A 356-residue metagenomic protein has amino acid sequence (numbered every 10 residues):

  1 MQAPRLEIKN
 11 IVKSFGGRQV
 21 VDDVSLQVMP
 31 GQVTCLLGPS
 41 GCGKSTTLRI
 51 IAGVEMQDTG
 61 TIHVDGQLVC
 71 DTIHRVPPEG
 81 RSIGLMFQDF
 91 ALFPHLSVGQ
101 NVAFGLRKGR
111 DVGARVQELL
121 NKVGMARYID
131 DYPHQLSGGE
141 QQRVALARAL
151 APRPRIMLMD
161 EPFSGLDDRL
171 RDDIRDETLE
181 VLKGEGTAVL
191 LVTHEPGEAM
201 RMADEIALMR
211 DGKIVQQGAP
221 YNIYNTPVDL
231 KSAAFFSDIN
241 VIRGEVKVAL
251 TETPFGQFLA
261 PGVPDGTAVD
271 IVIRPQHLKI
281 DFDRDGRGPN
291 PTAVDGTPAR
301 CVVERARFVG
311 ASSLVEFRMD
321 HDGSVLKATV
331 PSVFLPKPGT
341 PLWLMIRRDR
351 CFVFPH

Functional and structural regions predicted by a protein language model:
L37-P39: The feature captures the beta-strand-to-loop junction immediately N-terminal to the Walker
S45-L48, V144: ABC ATPase nucleotide-binding domain helices that frame the ATP-binding cleft
A52: Helix-to-loop junction immediately C-terminal to a conserved catalytic motif
D58-T61, D211: Conserved coupling/switch loops of ABC nucleotide-binding domains, chiefly the family-specific signature
G60-D71: Conserved ABC transporter NBD signature motif
S82-G84, Q88, L92-K231: ABC ATPase nucleotide-binding domains
T253-A306, S332-H356: Glycine/charge-rich catalytic "coupling/switch" loops of P-loop NTPases
